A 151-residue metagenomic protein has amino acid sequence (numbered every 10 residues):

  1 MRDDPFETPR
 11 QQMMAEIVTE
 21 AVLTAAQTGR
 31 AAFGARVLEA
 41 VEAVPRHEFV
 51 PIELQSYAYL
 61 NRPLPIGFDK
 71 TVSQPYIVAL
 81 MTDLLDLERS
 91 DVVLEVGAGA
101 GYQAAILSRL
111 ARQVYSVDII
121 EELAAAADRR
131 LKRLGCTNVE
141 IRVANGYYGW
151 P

Functional and structural regions predicted by a protein language model:
M1-E53: N-terminal auxiliary segments of SAM/dcSAM-dependent transferases
P5, S73, I119: Conserved acidic
Q12, L80, A126: Alpha-helical scaffold segments in soluble metabolic enzymes
T19-T24, V37, A58-R62, F68 (+1 more regions): Conserved alpha-helix/loop element of class I SAM-dependent methyltransferases that forms part of the SAM/SAH-binding
A43, E48-F49, E53-A58, P63-P65 (+4 more regions): Residue-level preference for alpha-helix termini and adjacent loops
L84-P151: Conserved nucleotide-cofactor-binding alpha/beta core module
